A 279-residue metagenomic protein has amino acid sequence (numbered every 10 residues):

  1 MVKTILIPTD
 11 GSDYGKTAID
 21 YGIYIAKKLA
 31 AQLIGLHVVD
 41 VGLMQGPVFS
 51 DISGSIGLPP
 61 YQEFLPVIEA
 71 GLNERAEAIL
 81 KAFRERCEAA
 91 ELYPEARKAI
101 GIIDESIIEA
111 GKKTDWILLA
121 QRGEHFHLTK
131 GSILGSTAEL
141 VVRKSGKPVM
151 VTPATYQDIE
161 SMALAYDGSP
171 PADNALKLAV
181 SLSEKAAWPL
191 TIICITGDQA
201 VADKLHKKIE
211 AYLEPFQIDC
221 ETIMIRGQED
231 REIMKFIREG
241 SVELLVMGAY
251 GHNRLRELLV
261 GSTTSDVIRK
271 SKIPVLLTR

Functional and structural regions predicted by a protein language model:
M1-E63, K144, Q157-M224, V242: Small/aliphatic-rich secondary-structure junction motif
G15-T17, Y21, K27, A96 (+2 more regions): Gly/Ser-rich helix-loop-strand patches that form or flank binding pockets for ribonucleotide-derived cofactors
A18, G22, F83, I107 (+4 more regions): Aromatic/hydrophobic pocket-lining residues that form π-stacking "cages" and hydrophobic walls in ligand
L58-R75: A short acidic, glycine-rich active-site loop that binds or catalyzes chemistry on phosphate/adenosine moieties
L72-A82, R86-L92: Ordered, amphipathic secondary-structure segments that act as subunit-interaction surfaces in large macromolecular
C87-K98, E214-E221: A short helix-to-beta-strand connector/capping loop
G101-D104, G227-R231: Short acidic loop-to-helix transition motifs that present clustered carboxylates
E210, Q228-R238: A short, acidic, amphipathic alpha-helical segment used as a generic capping/interface helix at domain edges
